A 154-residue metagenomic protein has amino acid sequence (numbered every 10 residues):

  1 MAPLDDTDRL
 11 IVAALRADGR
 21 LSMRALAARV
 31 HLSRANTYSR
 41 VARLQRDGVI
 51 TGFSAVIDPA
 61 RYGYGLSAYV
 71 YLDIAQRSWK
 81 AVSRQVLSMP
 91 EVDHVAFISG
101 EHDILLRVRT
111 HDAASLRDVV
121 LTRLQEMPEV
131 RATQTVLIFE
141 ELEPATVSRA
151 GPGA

Functional and structural regions predicted by a protein language model:
M1-A154: A compositional/biophysical signature of low hydrophobicity enriched in polar/charged and small residues
